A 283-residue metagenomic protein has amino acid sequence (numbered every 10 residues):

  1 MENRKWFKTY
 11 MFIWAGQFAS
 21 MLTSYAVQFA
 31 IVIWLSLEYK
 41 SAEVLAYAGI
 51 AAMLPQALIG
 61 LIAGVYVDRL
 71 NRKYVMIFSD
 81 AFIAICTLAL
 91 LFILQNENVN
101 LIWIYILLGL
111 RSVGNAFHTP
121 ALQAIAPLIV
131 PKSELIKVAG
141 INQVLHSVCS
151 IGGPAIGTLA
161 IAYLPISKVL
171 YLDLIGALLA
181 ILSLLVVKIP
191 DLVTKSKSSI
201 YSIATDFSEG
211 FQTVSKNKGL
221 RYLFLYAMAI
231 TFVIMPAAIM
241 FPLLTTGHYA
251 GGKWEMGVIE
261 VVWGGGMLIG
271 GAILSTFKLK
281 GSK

Functional and structural regions predicted by a protein language model:
M1-Y10, I189-L225: Juxtamembrane intracellular "pre-TM" segments in multi-pass secondary transporters
M11, L58, V75, S208 (+3 more regions): C-terminal transmembrane bundle of multi-pass solute transporters/carriers
F18, V99-F117, M228-A229: Hydrophobic core of transmembrane alpha-helices in multi-pass small-molecule transporters, especially MFS/SLC-type
A26-E43, I239-W254: Short amphipathic helix-loop junctions that connect adjacent transmembrane helices in Major Facilitator Superfamily/SLC
A81-N98: C-terminal ends and interior cores of transmembrane alpha-helices in multi-pass membrane transporters/permeases
E97, A124, L128, I166 (+2 more regions): Helix-loop junctions on the cytosolic side of multi-pass membrane transporters, especially the intracellular loop
L107-P154: Cytoplasmic helix-loop-helix junction between adjacent transmembrane helices in 12-TM secondary transporters
